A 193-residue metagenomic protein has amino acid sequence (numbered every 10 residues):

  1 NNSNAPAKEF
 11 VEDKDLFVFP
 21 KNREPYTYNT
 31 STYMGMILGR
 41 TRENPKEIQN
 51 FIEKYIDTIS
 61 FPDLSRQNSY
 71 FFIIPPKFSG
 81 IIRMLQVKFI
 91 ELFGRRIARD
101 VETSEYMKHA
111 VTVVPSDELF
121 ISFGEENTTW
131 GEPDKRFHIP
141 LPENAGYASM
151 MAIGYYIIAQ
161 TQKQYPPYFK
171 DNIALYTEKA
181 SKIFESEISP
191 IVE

Functional and structural regions predicted by a protein language model:
N1-I56, F123-P142: Glycine-rich phosphate-binding loops that contact phosphosugars or nucleotide phosphates
E12, P62-Q67, T112-E118: Flexible, charged surface loops at secondary-structure boundaries
D13, K135-E193: Phosphate-moiety recognition in structured ligand-binding domains
P25-M34, F93-E102, Q164-P167: Charged, low-complexity, helix/coiled-coil-prone segments
L38-R66, K170-E193: Internal, active-site/partner-interface "lid" segment
E47-E105: ATP/pyrophosphate-binding catalytic subdomain of soluble kinases
I81-T161: Internal helical hairpin/lid segments
